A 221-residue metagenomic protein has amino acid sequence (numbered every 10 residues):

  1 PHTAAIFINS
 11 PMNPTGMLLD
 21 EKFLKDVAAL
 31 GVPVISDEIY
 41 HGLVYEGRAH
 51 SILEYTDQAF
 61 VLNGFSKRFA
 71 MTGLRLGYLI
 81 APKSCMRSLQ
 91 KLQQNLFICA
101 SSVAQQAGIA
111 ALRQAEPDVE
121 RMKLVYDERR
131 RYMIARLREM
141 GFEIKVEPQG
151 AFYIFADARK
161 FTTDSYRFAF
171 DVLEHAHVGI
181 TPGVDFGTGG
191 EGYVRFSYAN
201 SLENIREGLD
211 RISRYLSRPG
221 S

Functional and structural regions predicted by a protein language model:
P1-S221: PLP-dependent class I/II
